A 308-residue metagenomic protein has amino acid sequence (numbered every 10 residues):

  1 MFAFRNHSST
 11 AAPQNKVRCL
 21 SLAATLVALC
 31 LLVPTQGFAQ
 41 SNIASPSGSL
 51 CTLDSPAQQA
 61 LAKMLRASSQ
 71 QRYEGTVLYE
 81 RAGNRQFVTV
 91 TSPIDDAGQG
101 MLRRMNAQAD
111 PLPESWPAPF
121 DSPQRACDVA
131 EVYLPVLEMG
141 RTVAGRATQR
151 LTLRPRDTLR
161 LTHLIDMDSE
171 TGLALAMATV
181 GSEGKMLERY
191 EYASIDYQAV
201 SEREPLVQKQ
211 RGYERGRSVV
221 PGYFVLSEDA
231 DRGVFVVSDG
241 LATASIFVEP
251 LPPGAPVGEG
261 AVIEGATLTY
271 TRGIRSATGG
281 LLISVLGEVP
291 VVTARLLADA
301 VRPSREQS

Functional and structural regions predicted by a protein language model:
M1-C30, P34-Q99, G140, G258-S308: N-terminal leader/targeting segments and the immediate start of mature chains
Q40-A44, T76-A126, L164, A176-S194: An acidic-aromatic
L50-A67, E74-T76, R189, S194-V234 (+1 more regions): N-terminal "mature-domain start" segment
G83-N84, A144-A147, D231: Short acidic/glycine-enriched loop/turn segments that link adjacent beta-strands
A107, S115-F120, R203-G279, L286-V292: Short, solvent-exposed recognition patches
Q108-R160: Short N-terminal edge-element motif at the start of the domain
G140-Q208, V257-I263: Gly/Pro-enriched, hydrophobic low-complexity segments that function as extracytoplasmic propeptides/linkers
A147-L151, G233-F235, L281: Short beta-strand micro-motifs in enzyme catalytic cores
